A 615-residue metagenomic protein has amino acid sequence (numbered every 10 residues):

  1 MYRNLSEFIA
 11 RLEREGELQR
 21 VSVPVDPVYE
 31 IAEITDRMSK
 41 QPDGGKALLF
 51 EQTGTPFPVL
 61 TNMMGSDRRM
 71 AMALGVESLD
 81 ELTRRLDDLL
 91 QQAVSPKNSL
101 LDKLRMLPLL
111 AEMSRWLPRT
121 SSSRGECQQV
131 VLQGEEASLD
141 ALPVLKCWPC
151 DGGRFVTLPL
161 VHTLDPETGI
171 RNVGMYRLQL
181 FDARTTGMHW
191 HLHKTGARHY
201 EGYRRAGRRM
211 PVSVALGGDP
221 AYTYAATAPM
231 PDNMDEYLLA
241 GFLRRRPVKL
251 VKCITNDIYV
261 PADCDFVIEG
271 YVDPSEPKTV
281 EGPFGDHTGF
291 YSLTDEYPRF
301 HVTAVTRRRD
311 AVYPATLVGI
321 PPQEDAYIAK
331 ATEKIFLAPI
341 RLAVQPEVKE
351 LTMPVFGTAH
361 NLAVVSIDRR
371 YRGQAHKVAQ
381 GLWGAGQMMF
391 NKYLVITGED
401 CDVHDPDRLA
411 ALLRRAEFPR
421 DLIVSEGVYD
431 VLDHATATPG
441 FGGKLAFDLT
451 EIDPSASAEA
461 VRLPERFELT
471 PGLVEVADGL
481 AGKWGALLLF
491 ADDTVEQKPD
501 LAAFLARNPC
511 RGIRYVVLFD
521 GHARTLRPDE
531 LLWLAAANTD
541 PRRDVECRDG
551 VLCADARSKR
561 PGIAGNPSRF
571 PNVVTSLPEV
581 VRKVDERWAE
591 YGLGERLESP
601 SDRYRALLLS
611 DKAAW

Functional and structural regions predicted by a protein language model:
M1-P283, H287-W615: Extended, highly charged
